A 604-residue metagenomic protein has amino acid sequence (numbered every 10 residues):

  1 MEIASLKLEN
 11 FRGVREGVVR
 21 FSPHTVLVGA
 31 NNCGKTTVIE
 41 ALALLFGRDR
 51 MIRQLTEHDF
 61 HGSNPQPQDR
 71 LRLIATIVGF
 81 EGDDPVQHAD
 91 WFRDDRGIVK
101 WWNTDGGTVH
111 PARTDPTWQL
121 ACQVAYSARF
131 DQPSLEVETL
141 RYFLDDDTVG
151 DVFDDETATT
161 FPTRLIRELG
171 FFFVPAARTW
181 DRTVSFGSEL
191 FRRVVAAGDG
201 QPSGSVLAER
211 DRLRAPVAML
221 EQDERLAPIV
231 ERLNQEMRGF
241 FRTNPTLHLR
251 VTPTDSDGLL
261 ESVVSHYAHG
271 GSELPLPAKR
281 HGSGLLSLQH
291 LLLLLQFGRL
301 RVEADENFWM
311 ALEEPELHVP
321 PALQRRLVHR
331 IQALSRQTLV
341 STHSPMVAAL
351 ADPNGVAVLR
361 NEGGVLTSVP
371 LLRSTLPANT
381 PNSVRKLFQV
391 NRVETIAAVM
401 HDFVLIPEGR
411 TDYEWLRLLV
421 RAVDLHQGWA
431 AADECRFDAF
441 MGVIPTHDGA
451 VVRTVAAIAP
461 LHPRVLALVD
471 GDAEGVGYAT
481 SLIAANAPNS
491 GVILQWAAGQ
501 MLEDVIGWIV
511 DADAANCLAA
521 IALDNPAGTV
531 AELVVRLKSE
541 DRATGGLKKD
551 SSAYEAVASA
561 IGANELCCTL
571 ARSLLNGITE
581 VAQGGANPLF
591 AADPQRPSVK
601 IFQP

Functional and structural regions predicted by a protein language model:
M1-G47, H266-A397, T480, N587-P604: Switch/communication elements of ASCE P-loop NTPase nucleotide-binding domains
H24-L27, F172, V404: Conserved beta-strand position immediately N-terminal to the Walker
T25, I77-E81, A128-Q132: Beta-strand elements of well-folded, non-transmembrane domains
E40-W118: Conserved P-loop NTP-binding catalytic core
G47-R70, E303-A304, L339, G364-S368 (+1 more regions): Flexible phosphate/Mg2+-sensing switch loops adjacent to catalytic phosphate-binding sites
D90-L207: Electropositive, glycine-dotted interaction segments that contact anionic polymers or phosphate-rich ligands
T163, V393-I406, R410-P604: Acidic, Mg2+-coordinating catalytic modules of nucleic-acid enzymes
T183-S185, E189, R193-Q289, L293-W309: Extended helical coiled-coil dimerization/tether regions that scaffold and oligomerize large DNA-maintenance assemblies
